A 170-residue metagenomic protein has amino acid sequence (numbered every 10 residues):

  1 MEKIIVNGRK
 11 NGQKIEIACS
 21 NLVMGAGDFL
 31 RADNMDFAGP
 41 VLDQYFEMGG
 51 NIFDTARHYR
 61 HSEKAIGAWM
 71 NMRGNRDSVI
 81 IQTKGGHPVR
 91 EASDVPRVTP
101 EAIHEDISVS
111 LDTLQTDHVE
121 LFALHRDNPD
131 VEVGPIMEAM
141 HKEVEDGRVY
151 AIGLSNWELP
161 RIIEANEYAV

Functional and structural regions predicted by a protein language model:
M1-I80: N-terminal binding-site loop/beta-alpha segment at the start of enzyme catalytic domains that lines or forms
K14-N21, N51-H61, G86-V95, L111-L114 (+1 more regions): Short charge-dense sequence patches
S20-N21, G74-V79, T83, D117-L121 (+1 more regions): Short acidic capping loops at alpha-helix termini that bridge into adjacent secondary structure
G27-F29, A56-H58, K84-P88, L124-D127 (+1 more regions): Active-site beta-loop-alpha junctions enriched in small/polar residues
L30-D33, R90-S93, V131: A generic structural signal for short coil/turn motifs at secondary-structure boundaries
D43, E47, D94-V170: Glycine/proline-rich, positively charged, aromatic-decorated active-site loop/lid region on the catalytic face
M70, T83-G85, V89, I107 (+2 more regions): Generic hydrophobic/packing signal
R73-E101: Structural motif corresponding to the early beta-alpha repeats
